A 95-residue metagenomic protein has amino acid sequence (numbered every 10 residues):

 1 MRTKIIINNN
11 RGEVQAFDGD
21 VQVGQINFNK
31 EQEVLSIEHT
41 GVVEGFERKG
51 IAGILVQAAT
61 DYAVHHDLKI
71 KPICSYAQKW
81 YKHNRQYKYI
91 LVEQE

Functional and structural regions predicted by a protein language model:
M1-E13: Active-site rim helix/loop that mediates acceptor-substrate recognition in acyltransferases
I6, N29-E31: Short beta-strand micro-motifs enriched in acidic
G12-V23: Conserved beta-hairpin
D18, K30, H39-T40, P72: Residue-level recognition of conserved beta-strand positions in structured domain cores
V21-N29, S36: Conserved beta-strand in the GNAT
T40-E47: A short, internal acetyl-CoA/4′-phosphopantetheine-binding micro-motif in the GNAT/acyltransferase core
R48-D61: Conserved acetyl-CoA-binding loop-helix of GNAT-fold acetyltransferases
Y62-E95: C-terminal structural segments of small proteins and small subunits
